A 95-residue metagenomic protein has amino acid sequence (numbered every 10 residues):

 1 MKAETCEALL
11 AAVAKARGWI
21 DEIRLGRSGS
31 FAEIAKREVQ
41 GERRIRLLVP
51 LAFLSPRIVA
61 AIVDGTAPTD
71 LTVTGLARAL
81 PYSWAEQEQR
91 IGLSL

Functional and structural regions predicted by a protein language model:
M1-I23: Short, Lys/Arg-enriched anionic-surface-contact patches
E4, E38-Q40, L48-A52: C-terminal interaction appendages of subunits in large macromolecular complexes
E7-L10, R17, E42-R46, P56: Non-catalytic, well-ordered alpha-helical scaffold segments
L9, E38, T66: Conserved phosphate/pyrophosphate-binding and hydrolysis machinery centered on Walker-type P-loop NTPases, extending
A11, G26-R27, R37: Helix-turn-helix/winged-helix DNA-binding modules
L25, L48-I62: Short, solvent-exposed alpha-helical "recognition" segments
S30-E38, I45: Short alpha-helical "recognition helix" segments of helix-turn-helix
A61-L95: Intrinsically disordered, low-complexity basic tails/linkers immediately adjacent to helix-turn-helix/homeobox/MYB/SANT
